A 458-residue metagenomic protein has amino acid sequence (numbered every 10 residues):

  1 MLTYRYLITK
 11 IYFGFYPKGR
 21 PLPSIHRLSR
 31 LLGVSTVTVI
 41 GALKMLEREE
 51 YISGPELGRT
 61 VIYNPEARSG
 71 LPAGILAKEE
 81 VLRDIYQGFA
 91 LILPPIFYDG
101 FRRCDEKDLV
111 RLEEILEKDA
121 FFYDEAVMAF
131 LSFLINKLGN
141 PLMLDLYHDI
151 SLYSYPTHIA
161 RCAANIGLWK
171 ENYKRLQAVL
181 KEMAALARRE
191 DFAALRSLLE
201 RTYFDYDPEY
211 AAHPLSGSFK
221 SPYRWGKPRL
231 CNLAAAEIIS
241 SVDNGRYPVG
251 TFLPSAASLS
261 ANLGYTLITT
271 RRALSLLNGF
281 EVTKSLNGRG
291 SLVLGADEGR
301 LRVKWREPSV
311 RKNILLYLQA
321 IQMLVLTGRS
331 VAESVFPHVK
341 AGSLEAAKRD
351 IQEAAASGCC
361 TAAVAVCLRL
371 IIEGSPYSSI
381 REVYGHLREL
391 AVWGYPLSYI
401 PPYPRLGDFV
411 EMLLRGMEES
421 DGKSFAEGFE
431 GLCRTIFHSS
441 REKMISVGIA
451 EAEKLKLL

Functional and structural regions predicted by a protein language model:
M1-F13, A67, L76-L176: Ordered, small/hydrophobic-rich secondary-structure cores
M1-R30, D207-L253: Extreme N-terminal segment that seeds HTH/winged-HTH DNA-binding domains in transcriptional regulators
M1-R5, S24, G58-I75, C231 (+2 more regions): Short, cationic-aromatic polyanion-contact patches
T9-L57, G245-V293: N-terminal helix-turn-helix
N64-D99, S151-L152, D297-S334: Conserved segment of winged-helix/HTH DNA-binding domains
R103-K107, K118-F122, L138-P141, E171-R196 (+6 more regions): Short helix-adjacent coil turns
K107-I159, A194-F204, A341-P396: Conserved amphipathic alpha-helical segments that form helical-bundle/coiled-coil interaction surfaces
A163-G226, L397-L458: C-terminal all-alpha effector/ligand-binding and dimerization domain of prokaryotic HTH-type transcriptional repressors
